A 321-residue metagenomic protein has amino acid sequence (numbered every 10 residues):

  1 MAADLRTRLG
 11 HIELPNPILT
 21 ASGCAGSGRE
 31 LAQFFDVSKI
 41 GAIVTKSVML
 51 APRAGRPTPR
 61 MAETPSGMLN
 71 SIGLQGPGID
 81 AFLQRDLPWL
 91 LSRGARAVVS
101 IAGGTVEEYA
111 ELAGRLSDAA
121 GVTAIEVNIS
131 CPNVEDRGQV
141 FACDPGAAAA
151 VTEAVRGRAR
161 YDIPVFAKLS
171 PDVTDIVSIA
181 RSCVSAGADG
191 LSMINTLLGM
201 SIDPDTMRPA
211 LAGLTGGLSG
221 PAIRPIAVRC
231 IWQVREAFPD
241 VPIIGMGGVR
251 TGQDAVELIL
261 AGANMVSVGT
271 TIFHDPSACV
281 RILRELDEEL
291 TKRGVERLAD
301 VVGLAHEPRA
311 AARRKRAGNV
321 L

Functional and structural regions predicted by a protein language model:
M1, L218-D240, R250-L321: Alpha/beta catalytic cores of nucleotide-metabolism and tRNA/nucleoside-modifying enzymes
M1-A97, A102-G104, I282: N-terminal capping/small domains of soluble enzymes
G23-C24, G247-V249: Active-site metal-binding loops of divalent metal-dependent hydrolases
A32, D80-L87, A149, E153-R156 (+3 more regions): Predominant activation on well-ordered alpha-helical scaffold segments within soluble catalytic domains
M49-A54, P132-V134, L198-S201, I272-D275: Short gly/pro/ser/thr-enriched loop/turn and capping motifs at secondary-structure boundaries
T58-R60, V140, T206-P209, R281-R284: Short low-complexity, flexible loop/linker segments enriched in glycine and/or proline with clustered acidic
G104-I244, G252-A263, V268, N319: Alpha/beta enzyme core
